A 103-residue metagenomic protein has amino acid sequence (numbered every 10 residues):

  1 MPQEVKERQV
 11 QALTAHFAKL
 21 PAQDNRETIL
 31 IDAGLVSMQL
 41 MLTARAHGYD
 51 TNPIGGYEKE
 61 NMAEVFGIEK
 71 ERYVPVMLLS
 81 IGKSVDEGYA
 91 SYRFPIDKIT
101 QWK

Functional and structural regions predicted by a protein language model:
M1-K103: Acidic, surface-exposed loops and disordered segments
